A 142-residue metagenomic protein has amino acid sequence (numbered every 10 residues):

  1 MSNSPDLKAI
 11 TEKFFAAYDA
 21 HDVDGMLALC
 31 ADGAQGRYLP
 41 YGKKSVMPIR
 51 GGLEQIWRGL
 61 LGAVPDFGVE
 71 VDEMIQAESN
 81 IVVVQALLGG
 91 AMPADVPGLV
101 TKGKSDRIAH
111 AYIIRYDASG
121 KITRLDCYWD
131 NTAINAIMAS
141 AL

Functional and structural regions predicted by a protein language model:
M1-D32, A141-L142: Short, low-complexity N-terminal intrinsically disordered segments enriched in polar/charged residues
S4-P5, D24-G25, A31-N80: A solvent-exposed, acidic/Ser-Thr-rich amphipathic alpha-helical stretch
T11-F14, M26-L27, A34, I49 (+5 more regions): Hydrophobic pocket/interface hotspot
C30, L88-G90, W129: Short beta-strand segments enriched in hydrophobic/aromatic residues within well-folded beta-rich domains
V69-I75, A109-R115, D126: Hydrophobic/aromatic beta-strand elements that line small-molecule binding cavities or substrate pockets in beta-rich
L87-A118: Exposed beta-sheet edge and beta->alpha loop/turn motif
K121-L142: Low-complexity, intrinsically disordered terminal/linker segments enriched in charged and Gly/Pro repeats
